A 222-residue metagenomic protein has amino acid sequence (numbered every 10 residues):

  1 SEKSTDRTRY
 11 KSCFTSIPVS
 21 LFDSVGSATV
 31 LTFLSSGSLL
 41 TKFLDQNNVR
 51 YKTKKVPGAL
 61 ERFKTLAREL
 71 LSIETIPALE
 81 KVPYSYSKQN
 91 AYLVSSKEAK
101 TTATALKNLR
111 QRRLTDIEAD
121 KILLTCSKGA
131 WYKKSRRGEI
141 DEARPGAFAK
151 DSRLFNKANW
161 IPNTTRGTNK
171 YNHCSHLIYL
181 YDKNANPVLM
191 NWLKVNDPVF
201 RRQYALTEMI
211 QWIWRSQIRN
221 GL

Functional and structural regions predicted by a protein language model:
S1-I161: Positively charged, amphipathic N-terminal segments that serve as targeting/anchoring signals
G146-L222: Conserved RecA-like P-loop NTPase helicase motor core
